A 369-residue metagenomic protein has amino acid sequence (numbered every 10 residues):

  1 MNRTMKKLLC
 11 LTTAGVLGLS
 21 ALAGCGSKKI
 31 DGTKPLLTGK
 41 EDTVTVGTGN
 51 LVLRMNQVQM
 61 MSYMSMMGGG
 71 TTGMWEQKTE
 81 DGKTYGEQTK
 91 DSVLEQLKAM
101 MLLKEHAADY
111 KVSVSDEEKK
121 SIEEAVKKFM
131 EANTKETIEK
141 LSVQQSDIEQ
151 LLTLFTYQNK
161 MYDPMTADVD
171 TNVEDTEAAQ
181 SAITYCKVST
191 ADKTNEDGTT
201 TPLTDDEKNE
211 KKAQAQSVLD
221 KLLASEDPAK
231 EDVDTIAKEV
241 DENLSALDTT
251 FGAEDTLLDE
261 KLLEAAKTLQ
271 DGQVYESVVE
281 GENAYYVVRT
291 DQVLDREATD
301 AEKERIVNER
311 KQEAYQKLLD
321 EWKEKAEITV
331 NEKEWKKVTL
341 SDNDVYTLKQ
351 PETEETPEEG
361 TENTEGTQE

Functional and structural regions predicted by a protein language model:
M1-N2, G15-G18, T43-Q57, S121-I122 (+4 more regions): Solvent-exposed loop/turn and edge beta-strand elements of beta-rich ligand-binding domains
N2-T12: Bacterial N-terminal signal peptides that target proteins for export
S20-G24: C-terminal motif of bacterial Sec signal peptides marking the signal peptidase cleavage site
S27-G32, G39, E136-A213, L257-E369: PPIase-associated folding chaperone regions across multiple families
K28-V143: N-terminal targeting/tethering segments
K34-G39, T79-L94, L103-S113, V143-I148 (+3 more regions): Second-shell loop/turn segments in exported
V114-K120, P228, K238, A301 (+1 more regions): Extended intrinsically disordered, low-complexity coil regions enriched in Ser, Thr, Gly, Ala and often Pro
S217-L262: Peptidyl-prolyl cis-trans isomerase
